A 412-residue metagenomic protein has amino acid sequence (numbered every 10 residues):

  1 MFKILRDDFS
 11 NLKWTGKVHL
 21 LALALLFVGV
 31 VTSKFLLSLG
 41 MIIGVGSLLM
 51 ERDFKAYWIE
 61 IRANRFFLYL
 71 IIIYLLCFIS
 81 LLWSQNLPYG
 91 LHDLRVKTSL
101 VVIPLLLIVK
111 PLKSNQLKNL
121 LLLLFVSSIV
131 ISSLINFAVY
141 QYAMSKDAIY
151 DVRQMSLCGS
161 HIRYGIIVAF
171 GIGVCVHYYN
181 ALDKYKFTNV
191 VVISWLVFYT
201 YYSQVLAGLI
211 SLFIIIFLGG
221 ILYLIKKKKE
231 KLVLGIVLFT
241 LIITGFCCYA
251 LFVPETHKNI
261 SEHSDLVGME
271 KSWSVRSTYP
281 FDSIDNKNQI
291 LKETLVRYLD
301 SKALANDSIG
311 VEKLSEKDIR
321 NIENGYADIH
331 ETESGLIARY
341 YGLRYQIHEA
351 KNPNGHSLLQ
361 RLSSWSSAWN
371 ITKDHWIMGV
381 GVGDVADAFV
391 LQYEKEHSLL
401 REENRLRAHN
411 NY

Functional and structural regions predicted by a protein language model:
M1-Q85, Q116-N119, L123, Y178-F187 (+2 more regions): Transmembrane signal-anchor hairpin modules in multi-pass inner-membrane enzymes, especially those that act on
H19-L25, S145-L157, L400-Y412: Juxtamembrane membrane-water interface segments that cap and precede transmembrane helices
A22, L37-G40, I73-L76, L100-V101 (+5 more regions): Membrane-embedded glycan transfer/ligation machinery that uses polyprenyl lipid-linked sugar donors/oligosaccharides
A24-F27, F78-L82, Q116-Y150, S156-L291: Alpha-helical transmembrane segments of multi-pass inner-membrane proteins
V31-L37, H92-V96, M155-A169, Q204-A207 (+1 more regions): Membrane-interface micro-motifs in multi-pass membrane enzymes
F35-E51, L94-L105, R163-I172, I210-F217: Membrane-embedded alpha-helical segments of multi-pass membrane proteins, especially the transmembrane helices
F66-I73, L87-K110, L120-L124, I129 (+2 more regions): Aromatic-anchored transmembrane helix interface
I322, L336-Y341, I347-D374, M378-Y412: Long extracytoplasmic/lumenal interhelical loops at the membrane interface of multi-pass membrane proteins
